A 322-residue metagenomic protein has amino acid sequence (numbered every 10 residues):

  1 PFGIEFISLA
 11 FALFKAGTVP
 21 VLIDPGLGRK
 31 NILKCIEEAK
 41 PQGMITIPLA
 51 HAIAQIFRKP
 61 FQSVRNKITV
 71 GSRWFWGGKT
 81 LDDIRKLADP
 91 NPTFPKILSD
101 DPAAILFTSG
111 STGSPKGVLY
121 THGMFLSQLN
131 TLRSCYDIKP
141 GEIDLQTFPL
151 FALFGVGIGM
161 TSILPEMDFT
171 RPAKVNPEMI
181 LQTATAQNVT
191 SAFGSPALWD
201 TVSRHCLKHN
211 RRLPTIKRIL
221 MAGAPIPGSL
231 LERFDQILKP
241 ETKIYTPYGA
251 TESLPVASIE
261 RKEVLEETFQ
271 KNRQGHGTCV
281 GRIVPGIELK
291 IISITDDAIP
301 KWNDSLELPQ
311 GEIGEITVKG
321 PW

Functional and structural regions predicted by a protein language model:
P1-F11, G26-R29, L145-M160, L164 (+2 more regions): Conserved coil-to-alpha-helix start sites within the AMP-binding
F6, A10, F14-G43, G117-L119 (+2 more regions): Short beta-strand->loop structural element characteristic of the AMP-binding/adenylate-forming
F14, V19, L126-I143, F148-S191 (+1 more regions): Conserved AMP-binding/adenylation subdomain of ANL enzymes
K15-D83: Structural core segment of the AMP-binding/adenylate-forming
T69, R85-F107, S114, D137-I143: Conserved pre-ATP/AMP-binding loop-to-beta segment of ANL
V70, D82, M160, V189-F193 (+3 more regions): Gly/Ser/Thr-rich phosphate-binding loop
A103-N130, T161: Conserved AMP-binding A3 loop
R282-T317: Conserved beta-loop-beta connector loops within the AMP-binding
